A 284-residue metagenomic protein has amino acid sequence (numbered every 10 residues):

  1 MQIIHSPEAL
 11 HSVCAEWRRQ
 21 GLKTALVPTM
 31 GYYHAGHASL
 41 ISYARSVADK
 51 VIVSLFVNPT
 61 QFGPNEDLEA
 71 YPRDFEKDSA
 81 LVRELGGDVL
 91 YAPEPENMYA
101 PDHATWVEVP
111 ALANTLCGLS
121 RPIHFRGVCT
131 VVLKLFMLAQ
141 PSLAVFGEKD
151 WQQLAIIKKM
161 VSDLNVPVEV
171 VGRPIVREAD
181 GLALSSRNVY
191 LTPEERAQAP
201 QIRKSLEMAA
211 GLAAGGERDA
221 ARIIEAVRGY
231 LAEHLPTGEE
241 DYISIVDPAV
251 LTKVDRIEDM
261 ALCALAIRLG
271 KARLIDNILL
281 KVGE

Functional and structural regions predicted by a protein language model:
Q2-P236, V246, V250: Nucleotidyltransferase catalytic core that binds NTPs
A226-E284: Phosphate/ribose-recognition catalytic cores of enzymes acting on nucleotide-derived substrates
